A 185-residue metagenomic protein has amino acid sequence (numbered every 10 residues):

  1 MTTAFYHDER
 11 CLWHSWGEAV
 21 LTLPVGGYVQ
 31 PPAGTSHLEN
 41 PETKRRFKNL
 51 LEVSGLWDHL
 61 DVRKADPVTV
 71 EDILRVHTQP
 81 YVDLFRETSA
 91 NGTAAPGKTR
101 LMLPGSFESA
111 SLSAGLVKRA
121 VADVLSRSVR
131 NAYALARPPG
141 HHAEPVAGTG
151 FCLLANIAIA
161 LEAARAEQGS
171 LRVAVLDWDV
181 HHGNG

Functional and structural regions predicted by a protein language model:
M1-L176, V180-G185: HDAC/HDAC-like amidohydrolase catalytic core signature
